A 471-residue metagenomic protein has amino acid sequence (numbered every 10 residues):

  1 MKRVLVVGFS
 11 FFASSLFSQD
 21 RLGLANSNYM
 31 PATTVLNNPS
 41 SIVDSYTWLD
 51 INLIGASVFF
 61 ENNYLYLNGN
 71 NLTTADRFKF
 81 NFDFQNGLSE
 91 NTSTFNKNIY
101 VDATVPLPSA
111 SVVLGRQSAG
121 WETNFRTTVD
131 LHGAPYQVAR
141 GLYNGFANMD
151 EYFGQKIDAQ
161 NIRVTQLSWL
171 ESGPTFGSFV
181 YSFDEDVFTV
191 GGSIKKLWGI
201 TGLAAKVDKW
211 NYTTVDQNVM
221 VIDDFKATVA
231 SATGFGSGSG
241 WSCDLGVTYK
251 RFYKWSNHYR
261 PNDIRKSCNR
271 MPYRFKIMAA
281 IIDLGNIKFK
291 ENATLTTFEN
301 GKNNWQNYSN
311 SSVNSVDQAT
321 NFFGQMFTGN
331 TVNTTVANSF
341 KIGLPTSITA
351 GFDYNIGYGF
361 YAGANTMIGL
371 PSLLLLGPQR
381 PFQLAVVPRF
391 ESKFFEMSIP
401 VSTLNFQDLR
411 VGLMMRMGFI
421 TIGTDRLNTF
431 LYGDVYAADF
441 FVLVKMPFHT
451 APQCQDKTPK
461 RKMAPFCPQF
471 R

Functional and structural regions predicted by a protein language model:
V4-A13: Sec-dependent N-terminal signal peptides
S14-S18: Sec/Tat signal peptide C-region and signal peptidase I cleavage site
Q19-R471: Subset of outer-membrane beta-barrel
